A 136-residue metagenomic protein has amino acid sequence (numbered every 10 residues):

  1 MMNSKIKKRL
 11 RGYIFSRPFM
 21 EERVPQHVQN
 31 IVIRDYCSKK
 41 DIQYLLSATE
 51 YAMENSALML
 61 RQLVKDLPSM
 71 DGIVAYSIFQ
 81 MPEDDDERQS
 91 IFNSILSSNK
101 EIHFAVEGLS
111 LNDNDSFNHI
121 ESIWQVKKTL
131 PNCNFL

Functional and structural regions predicted by a protein language model:
M1-L136: Short, structured surface patches at the beginning of a domain
